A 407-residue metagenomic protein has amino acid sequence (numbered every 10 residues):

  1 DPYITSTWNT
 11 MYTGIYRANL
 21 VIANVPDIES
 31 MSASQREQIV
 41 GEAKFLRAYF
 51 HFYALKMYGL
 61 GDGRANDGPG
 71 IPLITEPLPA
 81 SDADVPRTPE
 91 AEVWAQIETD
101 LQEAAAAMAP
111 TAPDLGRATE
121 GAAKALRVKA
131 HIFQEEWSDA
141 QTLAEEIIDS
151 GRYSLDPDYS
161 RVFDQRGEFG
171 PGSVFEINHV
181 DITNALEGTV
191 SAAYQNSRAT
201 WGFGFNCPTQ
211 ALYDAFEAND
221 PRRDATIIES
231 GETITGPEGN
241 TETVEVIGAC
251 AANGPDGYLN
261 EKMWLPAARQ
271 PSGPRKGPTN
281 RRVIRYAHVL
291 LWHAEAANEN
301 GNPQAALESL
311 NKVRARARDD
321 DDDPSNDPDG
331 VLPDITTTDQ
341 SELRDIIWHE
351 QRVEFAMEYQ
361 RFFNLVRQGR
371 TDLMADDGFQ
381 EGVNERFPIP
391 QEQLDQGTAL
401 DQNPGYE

Functional and structural regions predicted by a protein language model:
D1-Y58, D84, T88-A91, L101-L115 (+5 more regions): Conserved, well-structured interaction surfaces
T10, G59-G63, P69-I71, Q102-A105 (+2 more regions): An aromatic- and glycine-enriched ligand-binding surface/loop that stacks and positions planar moieties
M11-G14, Q96, D164-D214, K276-R281 (+2 more regions): Long, intrinsically disordered, low-complexity segments
A218-Y286: Flexible, polar/acidic helix-loop-strand segments at domain edges
A287-L290, N300-G330: Active/binding-pocket-proximal capping segment
